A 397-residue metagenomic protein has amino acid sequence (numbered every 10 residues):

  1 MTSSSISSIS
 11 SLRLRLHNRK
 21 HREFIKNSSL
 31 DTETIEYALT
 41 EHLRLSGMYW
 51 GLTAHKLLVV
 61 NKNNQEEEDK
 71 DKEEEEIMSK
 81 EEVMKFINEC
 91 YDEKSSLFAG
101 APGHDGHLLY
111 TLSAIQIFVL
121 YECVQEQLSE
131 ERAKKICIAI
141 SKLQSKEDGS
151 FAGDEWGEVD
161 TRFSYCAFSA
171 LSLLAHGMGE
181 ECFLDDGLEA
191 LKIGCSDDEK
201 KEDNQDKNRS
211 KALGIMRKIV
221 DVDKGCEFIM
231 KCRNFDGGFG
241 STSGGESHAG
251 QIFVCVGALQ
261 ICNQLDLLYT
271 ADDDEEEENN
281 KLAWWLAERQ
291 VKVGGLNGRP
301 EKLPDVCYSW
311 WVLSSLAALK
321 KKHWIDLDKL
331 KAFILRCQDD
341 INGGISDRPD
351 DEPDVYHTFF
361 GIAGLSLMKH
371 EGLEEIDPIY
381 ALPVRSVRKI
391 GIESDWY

Functional and structural regions predicted by a protein language model:
M1-Y397: Preference for long, amphipathic alpha-helical scaffolds in soluble/luminal domains and all-alpha bundles
